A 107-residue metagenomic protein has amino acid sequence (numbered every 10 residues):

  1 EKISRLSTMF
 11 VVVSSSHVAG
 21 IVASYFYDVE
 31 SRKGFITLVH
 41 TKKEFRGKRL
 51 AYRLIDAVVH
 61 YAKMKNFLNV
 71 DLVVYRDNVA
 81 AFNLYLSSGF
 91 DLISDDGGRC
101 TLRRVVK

Functional and structural regions predicted by a protein language model:
E1-L38, K42-K43, I55, Y61 (+1 more regions): Acetyl-CoA-dependent GNAT
F10, I21, F45, F67 (+2 more regions): Conserved hydrophobic/aromatic "anchor" residues that stabilize well-ordered secondary structure elements
I21, Y75-R76: Short amphipathic helical patch at the helix-1/turn junction of helix-turn-helix
T41, G47-H60, N83-S87: Conserved acetyl-CoA-binding loop-helix of GNAT-fold acetyltransferases
Y52, R76-S94, C100: Conserved active-site alpha-helix within GNAT-family acetyltransferase domains
A62-V73: Conserved GNAT acetyl-CoA-binding A-motif
G98-K107: Terminal substrate-recognition subdomain of acyl/acetyltransferases
